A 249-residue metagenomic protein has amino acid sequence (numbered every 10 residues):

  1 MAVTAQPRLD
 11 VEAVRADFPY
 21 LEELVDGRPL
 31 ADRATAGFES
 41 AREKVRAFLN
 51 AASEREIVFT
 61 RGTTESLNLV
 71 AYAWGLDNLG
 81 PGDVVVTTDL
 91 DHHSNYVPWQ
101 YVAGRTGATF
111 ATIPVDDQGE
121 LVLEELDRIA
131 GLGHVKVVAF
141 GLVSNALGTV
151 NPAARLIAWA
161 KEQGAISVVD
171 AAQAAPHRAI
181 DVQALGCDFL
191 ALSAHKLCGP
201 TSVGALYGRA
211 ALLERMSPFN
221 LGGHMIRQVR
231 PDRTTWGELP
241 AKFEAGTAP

Functional and structural regions predicted by a protein language model:
M1-P249: Pyridoxal 5′-phosphate
